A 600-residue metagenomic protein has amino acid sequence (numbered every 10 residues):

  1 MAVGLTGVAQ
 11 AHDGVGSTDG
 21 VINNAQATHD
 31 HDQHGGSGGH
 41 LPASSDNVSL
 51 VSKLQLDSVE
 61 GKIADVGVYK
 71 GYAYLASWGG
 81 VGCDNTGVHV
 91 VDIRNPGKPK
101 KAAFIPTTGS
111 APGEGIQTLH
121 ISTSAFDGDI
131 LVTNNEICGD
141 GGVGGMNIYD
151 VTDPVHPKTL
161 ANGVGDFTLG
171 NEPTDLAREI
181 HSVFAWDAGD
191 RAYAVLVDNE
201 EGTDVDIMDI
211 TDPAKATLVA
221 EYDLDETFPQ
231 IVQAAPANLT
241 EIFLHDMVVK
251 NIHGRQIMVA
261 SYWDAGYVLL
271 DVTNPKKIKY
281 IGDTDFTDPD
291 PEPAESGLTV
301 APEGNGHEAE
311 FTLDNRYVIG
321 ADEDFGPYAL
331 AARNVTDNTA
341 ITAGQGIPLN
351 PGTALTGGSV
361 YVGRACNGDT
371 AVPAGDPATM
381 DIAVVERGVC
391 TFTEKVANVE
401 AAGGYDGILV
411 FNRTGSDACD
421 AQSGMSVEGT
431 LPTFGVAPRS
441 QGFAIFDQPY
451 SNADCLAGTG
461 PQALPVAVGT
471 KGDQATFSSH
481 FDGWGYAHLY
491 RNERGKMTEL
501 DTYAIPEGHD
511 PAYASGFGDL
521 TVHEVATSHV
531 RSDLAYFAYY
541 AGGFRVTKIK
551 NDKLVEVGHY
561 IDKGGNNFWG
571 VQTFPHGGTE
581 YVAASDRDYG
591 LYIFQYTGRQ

Functional and structural regions predicted by a protein language model:
L5-N334, A383, T393, P465-Q600: Feature marking well-ordered beta-strand scaffolds used for ligand recognition
Y328-H480, R491: Structured lumen-facing ectodomains of secretory-pathway proteins
